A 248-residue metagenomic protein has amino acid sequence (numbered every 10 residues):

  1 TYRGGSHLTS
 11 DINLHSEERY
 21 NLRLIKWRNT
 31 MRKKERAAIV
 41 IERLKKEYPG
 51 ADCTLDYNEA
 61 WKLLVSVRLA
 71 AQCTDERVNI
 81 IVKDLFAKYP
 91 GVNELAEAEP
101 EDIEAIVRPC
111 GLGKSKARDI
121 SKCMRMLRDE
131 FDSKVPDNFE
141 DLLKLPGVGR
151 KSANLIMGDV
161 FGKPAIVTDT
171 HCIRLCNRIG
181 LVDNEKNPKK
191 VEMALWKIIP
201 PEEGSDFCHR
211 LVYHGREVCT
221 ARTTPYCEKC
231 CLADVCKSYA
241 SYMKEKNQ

Functional and structural regions predicted by a protein language model:
T1-I12: Extreme N-terminal basic, low-complexity initiation segments that serve as generic localization/processing leaders
G4, L22-R23, G149: Composition-driven detection of intrinsically disordered, low-complexity segments
I12-N13, N21, G111: Short, low-complexity, intrinsically disordered N-terminal modules that encode targeting/processing signals
E17-T30: Short, Lys/Arg-enriched N-terminal segments with co-localized hydrophobic residues within the first ~10-30 amino acids
R32-K246: Catalytic cores of DNA base-excision repair glycosylases
